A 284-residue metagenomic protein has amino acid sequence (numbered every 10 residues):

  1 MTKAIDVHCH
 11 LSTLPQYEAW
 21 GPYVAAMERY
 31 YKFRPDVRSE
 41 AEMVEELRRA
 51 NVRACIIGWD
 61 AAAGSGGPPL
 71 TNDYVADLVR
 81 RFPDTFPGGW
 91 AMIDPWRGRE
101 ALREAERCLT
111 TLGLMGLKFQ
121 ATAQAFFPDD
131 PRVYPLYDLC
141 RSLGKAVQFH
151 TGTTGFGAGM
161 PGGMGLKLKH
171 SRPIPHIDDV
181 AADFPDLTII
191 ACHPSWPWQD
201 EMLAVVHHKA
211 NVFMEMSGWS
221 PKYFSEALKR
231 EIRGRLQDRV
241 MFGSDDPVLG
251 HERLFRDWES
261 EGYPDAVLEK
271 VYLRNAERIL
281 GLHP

Functional and structural regions predicted by a protein language model:
T2-H10, L14-R49, R53, L236-M241 (+1 more regions): Mid-to-C-terminal alpha-helical segments outside catalytic/metal-binding sites
H8, L47, V75, V79 (+8 more regions): Conserved, mostly hydrophobic/aromatic
C9-L11, G58-W59, A91-P95, K118-A121 (+4 more regions): A cross-domain feature marking catalytic cores of carbohydrate-active enzymes and several ubiquitous metabolic/repair
S12-P15, A61-G64, P95-R99, T153-G157 (+3 more regions): Active-site environment of divalent metal-dependent phosphoester hydrolases
P15-G21, P68, L102, G159-G162 (+4 more regions): Short aromatic-enriched loop/helix-cap "lid" or pocket-rim segments at secondary-structure transitions that line
W20, L114-G116, F126-M241: Catalytic pocket-lining loop regions of alpha/beta-barrel enzymes, especially the amidohydrolase/enolase/GH5 lineages
E42-E46, T71-L78, E104-C108, R132-L136 (+4 more regions): A general structural detector for well-ordered alpha-helical segments in enzyme core domains, enriched
R53, A61-A158, L168: Active-site gating/metal-coordination segments in enzymes
